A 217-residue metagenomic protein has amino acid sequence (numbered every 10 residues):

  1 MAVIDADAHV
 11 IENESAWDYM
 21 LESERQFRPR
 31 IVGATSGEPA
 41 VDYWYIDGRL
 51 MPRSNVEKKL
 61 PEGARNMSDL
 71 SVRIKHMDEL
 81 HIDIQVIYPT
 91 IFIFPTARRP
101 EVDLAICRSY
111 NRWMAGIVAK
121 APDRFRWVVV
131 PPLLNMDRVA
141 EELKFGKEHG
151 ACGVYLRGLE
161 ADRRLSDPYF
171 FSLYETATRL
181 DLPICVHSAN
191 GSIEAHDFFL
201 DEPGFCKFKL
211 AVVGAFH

Functional and structural regions predicted by a protein language model:
M1-H217: Helix-coil boundary/capping segments in enzymes
